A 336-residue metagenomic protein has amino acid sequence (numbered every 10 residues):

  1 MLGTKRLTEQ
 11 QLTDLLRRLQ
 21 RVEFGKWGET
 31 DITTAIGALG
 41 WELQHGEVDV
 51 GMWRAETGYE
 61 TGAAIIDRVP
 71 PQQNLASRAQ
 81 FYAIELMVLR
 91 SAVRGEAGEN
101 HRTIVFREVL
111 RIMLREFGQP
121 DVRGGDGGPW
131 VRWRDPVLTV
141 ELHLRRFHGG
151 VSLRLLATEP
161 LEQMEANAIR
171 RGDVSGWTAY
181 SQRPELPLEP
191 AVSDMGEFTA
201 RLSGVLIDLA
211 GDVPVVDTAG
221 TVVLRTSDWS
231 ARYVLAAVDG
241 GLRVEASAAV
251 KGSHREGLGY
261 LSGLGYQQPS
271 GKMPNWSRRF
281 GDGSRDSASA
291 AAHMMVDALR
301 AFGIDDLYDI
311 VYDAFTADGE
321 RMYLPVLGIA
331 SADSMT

Functional and structural regions predicted by a protein language model:
M1-Q267, G271, L299, I304-T336: Short helix/turn-capping signatures at newly exposed starts of structured segments
G98, R102, S284-A291: Residue-level preference for long, well-ordered alpha-helices that form the structural scaffold of enzyme catalytic
Q267-S289: Short, intrinsically disordered low-complexity segments
M294-M295: Alpha/propeptide regions of enzymes that mature by internal proteolysis
